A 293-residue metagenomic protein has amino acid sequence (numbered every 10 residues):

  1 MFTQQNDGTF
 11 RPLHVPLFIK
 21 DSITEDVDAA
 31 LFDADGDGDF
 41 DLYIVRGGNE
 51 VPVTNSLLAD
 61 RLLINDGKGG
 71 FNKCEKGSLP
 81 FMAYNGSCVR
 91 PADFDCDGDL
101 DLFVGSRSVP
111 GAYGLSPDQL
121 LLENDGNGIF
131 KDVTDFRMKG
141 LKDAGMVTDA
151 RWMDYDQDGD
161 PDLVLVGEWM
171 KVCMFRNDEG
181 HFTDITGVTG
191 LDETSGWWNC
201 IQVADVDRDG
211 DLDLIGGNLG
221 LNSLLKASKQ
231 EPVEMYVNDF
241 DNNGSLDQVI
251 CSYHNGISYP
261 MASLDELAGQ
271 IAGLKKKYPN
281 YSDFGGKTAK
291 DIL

Functional and structural regions predicted by a protein language model:
M1, L42, D60-L62, L102 (+4 more regions): Hydrophobic beta-strand positions in blades of beta-propellers and related beta-sheet-rich domains
M1, L42-R46, L102-S106, D162-G167 (+1 more regions): Hydrophobic beta-strand segments that make up the repeating blades of beta-propeller and related beta-repeat
F2-T24, R61-Y84, L122-G145, F175-G196 (+1 more regions): Blade-edge motifs of beta-propeller repeat domains
T3, E25-G36, G77-S78, G86-C96 (+5 more regions): Beta-propeller blade termini
A30-N65, N85, R90-A92, C96: Hydrophobic or amphipathic alpha-helical targeting/insertion segments
P52-L58, G111-P117, E168-M170, K226-E231: Short, solvent-exposed loop/turn segments at conserved positions within beta-propeller repeat blades
D66, G70-M153, G159-P161, V166-M170: Solenoidal tandem-repeat scaffolds enriched in leucines and small polar residues
A144-Y155, P161-D209, D213-I215: A compositional/structural signature marking long, glycine- and acidic/polar-rich segments with frequent tryptophans
